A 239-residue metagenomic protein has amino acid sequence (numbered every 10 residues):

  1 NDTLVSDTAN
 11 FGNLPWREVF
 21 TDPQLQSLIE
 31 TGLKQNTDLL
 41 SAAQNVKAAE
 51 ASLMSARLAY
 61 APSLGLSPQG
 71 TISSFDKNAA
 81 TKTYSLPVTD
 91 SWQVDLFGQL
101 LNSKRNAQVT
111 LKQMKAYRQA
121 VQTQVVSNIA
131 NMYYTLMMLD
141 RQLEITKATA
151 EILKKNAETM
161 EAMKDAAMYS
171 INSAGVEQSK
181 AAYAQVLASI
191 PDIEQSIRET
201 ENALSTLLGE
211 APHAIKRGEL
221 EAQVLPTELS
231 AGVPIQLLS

Functional and structural regions predicted by a protein language model:
A9-N10, L14-P15, F20-T31, Q35 (+5 more regions): Small/polar-residue-enriched beta-strand and adjacent coil segments characteristic of outer-membrane beta-barrel
A48-S52, Y183-V186: A short structural micro-motif
V109, A116-I235: Periplasmic alpha-helical coiled-coil/stalk elements that build and connect Gram-negative outer-membrane
